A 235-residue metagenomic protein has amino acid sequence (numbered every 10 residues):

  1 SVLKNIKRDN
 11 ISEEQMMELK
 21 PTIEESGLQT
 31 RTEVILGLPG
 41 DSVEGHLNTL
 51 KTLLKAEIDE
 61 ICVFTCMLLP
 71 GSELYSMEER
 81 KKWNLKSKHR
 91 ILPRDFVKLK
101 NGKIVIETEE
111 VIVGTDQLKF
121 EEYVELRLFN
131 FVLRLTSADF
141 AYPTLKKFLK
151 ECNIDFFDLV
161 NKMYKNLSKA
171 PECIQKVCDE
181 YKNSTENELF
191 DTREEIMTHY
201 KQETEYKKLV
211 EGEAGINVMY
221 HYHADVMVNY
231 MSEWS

Functional and structural regions predicted by a protein language model:
S1-L159, M163: A structural motif corresponding to the C-terminal lobe/cap of the Radical SAM core domain
E110-S235: Radical SAM enzyme core and accessory elements
